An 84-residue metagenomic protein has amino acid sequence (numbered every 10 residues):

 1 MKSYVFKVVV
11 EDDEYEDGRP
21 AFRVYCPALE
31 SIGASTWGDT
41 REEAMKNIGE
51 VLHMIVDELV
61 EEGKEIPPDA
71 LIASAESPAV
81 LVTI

Functional and structural regions predicted by a protein language model:
M1-V9, Y15-D17, E42, K46-I84: Short, charged, surface-exposed hinge/linker loops at domain edges that act as mobile lids or interdomain connectors
V9-V10, W37: Short low-complexity stretches enriched in small and charged residues
V10-S31: Short aromatic-glycine-(Arg/Gly/Cys) micro-motifs in beta-strand/loop hairpins
S31-E43: A short, exposed loop/beta-hairpin motif centered on an aromatic-Gly-Thr core
